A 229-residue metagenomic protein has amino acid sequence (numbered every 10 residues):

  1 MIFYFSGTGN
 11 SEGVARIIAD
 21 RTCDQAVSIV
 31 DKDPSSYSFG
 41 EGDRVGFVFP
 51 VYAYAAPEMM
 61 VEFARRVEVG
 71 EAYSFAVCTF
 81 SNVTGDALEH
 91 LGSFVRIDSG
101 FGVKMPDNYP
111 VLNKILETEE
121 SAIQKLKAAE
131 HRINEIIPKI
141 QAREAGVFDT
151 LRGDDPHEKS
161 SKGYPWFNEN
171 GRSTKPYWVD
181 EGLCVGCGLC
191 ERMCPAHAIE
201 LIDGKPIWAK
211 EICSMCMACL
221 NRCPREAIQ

Functional and structural regions predicted by a protein language model:
I2, S6-G13, D20-K32, Y37-F49 (+1 more regions): FMN-binding flavodoxin-like domain, especially the glycine-rich phosphate-binding loop
S38-F39, V67, N170, C187 (+2 more regions): Generic structural signal for beta-strand residues in well-ordered domains
A76-V77, T174-P176, G204: A short, structure-level motif marking secondary-structure boundaries and short turns
A122, S173, I202: Generic anion/oxyanion-binding catalytic loop in active/binding sites
D154-P195: A mid-sequence, solvent-exposed acidic-amphipathic segment
V179, V185-W208, A218-Q229: Iron-sulfur cluster-binding cysteine motifs and their immediate structural context in ferredoxin-like electron-transfer
